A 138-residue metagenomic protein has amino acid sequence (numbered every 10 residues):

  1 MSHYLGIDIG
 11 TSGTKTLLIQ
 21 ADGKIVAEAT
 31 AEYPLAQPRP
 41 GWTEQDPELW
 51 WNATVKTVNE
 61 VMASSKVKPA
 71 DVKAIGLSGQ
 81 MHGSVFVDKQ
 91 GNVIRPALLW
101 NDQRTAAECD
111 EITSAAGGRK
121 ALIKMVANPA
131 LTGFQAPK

Functional and structural regions predicted by a protein language model:
S2-D8, D71-G76: Short glycine-aspartate micro-motif
Y4, T16-L17, S84: Generic short beta-strand
L5, A27, K68: Conserved Rossmann-like nucleotide-binding pocket used by diverse enzymes that bind dinucleotide cofactors
I9-W50, N92-L99: Short glycine-rich, Thr/Ser-proximal phosphate-binding strand/loop in the N-terminal lobe of ATP-dependent enzymes
K56-K138: Glycine-rich phosphate-binding/catalytic subdomain of phosphoryl-transfer and nucleotide/sugar-phosphate-processing
